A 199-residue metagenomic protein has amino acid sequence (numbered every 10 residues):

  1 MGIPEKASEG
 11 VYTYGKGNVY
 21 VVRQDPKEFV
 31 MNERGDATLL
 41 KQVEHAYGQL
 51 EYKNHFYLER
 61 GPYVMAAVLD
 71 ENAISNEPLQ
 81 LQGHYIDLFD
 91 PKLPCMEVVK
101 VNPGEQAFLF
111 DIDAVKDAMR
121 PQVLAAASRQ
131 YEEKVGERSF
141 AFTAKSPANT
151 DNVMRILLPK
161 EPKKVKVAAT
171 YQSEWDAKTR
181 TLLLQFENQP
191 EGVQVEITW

Functional and structural regions predicted by a protein language model:
M1-E137, M154: A conserved amphipathic helix/loop scaffold that creates a polar/acidic microenvironment used either to coordinate
R60, G136, D176-K178, Q189: Structural motif
A66, F142, V165: Hydrophobic, well-ordered secondary-structure elements that form the walls of internal hydrophobic environments
E71-I74, Q80-G83, P147-T150, L157-K163 (+1 more regions): Short proline/glycine-enriched turn/loop motifs at strand-loop junctions of beta-rich domains
Q82-V98, K166-Q185: Solvent-exposed beta-strand/loop surfaces of large extracellular or lumenal domains
M96-V99, Y131, F142-A144, L183-E187: Beta-strand-rich interaction surfaces with strong enrichment in secreted/lumenal proteins
V135-N152: Proteolytic processing hotspots in large secreted/extracellular or virion-associated proteins and select intracellular
E187-W199: Surface-exposed interaction regions enriched in Ser/Thr/Asp/Glu that occur as long low-complexity tracts or repetitive
